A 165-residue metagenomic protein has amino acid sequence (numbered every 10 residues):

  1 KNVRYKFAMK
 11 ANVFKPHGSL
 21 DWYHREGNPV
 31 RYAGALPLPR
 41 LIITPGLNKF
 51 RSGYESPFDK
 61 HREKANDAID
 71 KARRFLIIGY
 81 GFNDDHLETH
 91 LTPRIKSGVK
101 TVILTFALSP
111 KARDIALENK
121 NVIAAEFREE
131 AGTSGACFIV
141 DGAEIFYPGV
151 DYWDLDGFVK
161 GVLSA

Functional and structural regions predicted by a protein language model:
K1-I42: Extended, H/D-rich, highly charged conserved domains that either
V3, R51, D59-A165: SIR2/sirtuin-family catalytic core signature
E26-D70, R74: Acidic, metal/cofactor-coordinating or nucleic-acid-engaging core segments within structured domains
